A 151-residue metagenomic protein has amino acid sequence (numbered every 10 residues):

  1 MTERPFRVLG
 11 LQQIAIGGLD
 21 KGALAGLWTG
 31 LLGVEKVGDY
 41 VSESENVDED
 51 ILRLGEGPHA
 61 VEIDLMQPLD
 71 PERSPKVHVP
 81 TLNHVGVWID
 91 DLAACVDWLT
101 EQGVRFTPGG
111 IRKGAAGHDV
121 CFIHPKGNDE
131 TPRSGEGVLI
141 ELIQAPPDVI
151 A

Functional and structural regions predicted by a protein language model:
M1-A25, L82-I89, I143-A151: N-terminal beta-strand motif that seeds the catalytic metal site of vicinal oxygen chelate
T2-R7, I51-L52, V96-A151: Vicinal oxygen chelate
L11, A15, W28, L52 (+5 more regions): Short, structured motif recognition centered on aromatic/hydrophobic residues
G18-G26, L31, R73, V77-N128: Vicinal oxygen chelate
E35-E43, G109-K113: Conserved catalytic-core motifs of GNAT/GCN5-like acyltransferases
S42-H59, G127: C-terminal "cap" of GNAT-fold acetyltransferases
P58-V61, R73, G127-P132: Short, charged/polar, Gly/Pro-enriched secondary-structure boundary elements
